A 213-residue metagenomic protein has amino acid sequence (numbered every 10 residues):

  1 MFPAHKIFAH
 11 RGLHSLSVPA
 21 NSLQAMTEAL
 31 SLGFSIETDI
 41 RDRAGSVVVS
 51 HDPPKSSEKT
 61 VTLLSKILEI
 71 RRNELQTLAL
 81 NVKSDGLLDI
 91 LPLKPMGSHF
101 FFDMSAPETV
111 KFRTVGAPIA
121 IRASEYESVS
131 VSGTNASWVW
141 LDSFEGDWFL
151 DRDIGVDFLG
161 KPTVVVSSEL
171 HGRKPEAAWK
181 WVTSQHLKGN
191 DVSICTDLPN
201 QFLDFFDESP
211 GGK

Functional and structural regions predicted by a protein language model:
M1-K213: Phosphate-group recognition and catalysis centered on beta-loop-alpha active-site segments
